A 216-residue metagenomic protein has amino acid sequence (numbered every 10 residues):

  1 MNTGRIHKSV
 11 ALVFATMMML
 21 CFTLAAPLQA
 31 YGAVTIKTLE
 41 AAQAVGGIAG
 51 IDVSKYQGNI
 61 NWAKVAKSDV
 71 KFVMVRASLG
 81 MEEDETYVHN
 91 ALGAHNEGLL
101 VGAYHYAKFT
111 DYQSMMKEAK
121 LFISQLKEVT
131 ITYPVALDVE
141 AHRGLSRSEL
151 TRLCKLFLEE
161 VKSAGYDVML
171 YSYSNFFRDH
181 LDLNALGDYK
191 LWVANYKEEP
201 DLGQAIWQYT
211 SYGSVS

Functional and structural regions predicted by a protein language model:
M1-I6: N-terminal secretory signal peptides that target proteins for export/translocation
H7-T23: Sec-dependent N-terminal signal peptides
C21-Q43: Sec-dependent signal peptide cleavage junction
T35-K71, V75-D167: Substrate-binding cleft of extracellular glycoside hydrolase catalytic domains
T35-S54, A63, N184-S216: Functionally critical loop-and-helix segments that line ligand-binding/catalytic clefts of soluble enzyme domains
E82, T110, F177-D179, P200 (+1 more regions): Flexible, glycine-rich phosphate/dinucleotide-binding loops and adjacent beta-alpha linkers at cofactor/substrate
I123-L137, A141-R143, H180-G203: Structural recognition of alpha->loop->beta junctions
M169-F176: Conserved acidic, small-residue-rich alpha-beta core segments centered on
